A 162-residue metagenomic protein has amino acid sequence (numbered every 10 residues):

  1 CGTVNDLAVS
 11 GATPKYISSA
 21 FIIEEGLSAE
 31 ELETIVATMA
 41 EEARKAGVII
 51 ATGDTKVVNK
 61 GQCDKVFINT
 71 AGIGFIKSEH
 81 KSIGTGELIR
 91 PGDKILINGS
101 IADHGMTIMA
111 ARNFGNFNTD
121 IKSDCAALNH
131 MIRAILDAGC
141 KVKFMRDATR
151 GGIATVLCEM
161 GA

Functional and structural regions predicted by a protein language model:
C1-A162: Helix-biased detector of long, well-ordered alpha-helical tracts
